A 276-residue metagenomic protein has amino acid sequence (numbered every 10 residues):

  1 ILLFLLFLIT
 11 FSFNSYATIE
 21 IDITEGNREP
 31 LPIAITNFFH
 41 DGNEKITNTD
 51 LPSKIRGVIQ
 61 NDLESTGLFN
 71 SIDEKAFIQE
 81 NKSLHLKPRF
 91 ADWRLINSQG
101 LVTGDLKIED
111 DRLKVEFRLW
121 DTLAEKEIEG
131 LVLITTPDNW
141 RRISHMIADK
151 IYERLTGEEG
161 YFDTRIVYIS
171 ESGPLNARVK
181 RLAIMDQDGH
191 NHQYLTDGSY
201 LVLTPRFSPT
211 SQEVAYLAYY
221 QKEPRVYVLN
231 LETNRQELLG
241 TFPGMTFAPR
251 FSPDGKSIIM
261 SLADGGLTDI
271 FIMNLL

Functional and structural regions predicted by a protein language model:
L3-S12: Bacterial N-terminal signal peptides
I19-I23, L84-K150: Amphipathic beta-strand/beta-sheet edge segments enriched in Tyr/Trp
D22-R89, V102, L106: Short beta-strand->alpha-helix linker/helix-N-cap micro-motif that forms a surface specificity/interaction loop
E159, E171-R181, D197-Y200, L217-V226 (+2 more regions): A flexible loop/linker signature enriched in serine peptidases of the S9 family
G160-F162, P209-T210, P253-D254: Residue-level detector of Asp-centered blade-edge/turn motifs that repeat once per structural unit in beta-propeller
I166, V214-A215, G255-I259: Hydrophobic beta-strand positions that form the internal "hydrophobic ladder" of WD40/Gbeta-like beta-propeller blades
D186-L201, L229-F247, M273-L276: Multi-bladed beta-propeller domains
